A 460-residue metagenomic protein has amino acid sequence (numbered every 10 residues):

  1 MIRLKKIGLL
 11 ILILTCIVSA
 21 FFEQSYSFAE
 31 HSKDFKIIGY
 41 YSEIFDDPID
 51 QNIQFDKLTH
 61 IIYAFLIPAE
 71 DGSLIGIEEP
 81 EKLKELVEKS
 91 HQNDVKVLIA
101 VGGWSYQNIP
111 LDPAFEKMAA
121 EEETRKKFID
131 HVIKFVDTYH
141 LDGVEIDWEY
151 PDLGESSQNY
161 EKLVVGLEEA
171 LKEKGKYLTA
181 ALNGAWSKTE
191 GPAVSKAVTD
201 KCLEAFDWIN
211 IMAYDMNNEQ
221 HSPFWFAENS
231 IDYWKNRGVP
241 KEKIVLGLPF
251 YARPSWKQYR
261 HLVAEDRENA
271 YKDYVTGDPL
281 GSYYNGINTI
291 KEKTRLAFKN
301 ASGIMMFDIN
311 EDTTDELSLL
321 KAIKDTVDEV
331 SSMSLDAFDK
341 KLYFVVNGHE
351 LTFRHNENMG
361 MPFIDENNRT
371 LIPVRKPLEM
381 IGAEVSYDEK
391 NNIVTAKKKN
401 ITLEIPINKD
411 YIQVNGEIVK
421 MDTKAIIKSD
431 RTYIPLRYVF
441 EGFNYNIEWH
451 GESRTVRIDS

Functional and structural regions predicted by a protein language model:
I2-F28: Sec-dependent N-terminal signal peptides of Gram-positive bacterial secreted proteins and lipoproteins
Q24-F28, D328-S460: Primary recognition of N-terminal secretory signal peptides and signal-anchoring hydrophobic helices
E30-V132, V136, Q220-A227, D328: Glycan-recognition patch characteristic of GH18 chitinases/ENGases and related GlcNAc/peptidoglycan-binding proteins
I38, E70-E81, D130, Y150-P279: Substrate-binding surface in catalytic domains of secreted glycosidases
I49, Q54-L58, E79-L86, L111-F115 (+13 more regions): Stable alpha-helical elements in mature extracytoplasmic
I61, I99, I146, I209 (+3 more regions): Conserved, mostly hydrophobic/aromatic
D71-G76, A114-E122, E149-S157, N217-H221 (+3 more regions): Second-shell loop/turn segments in exported
G247-M333: Substrate-binding cleft of secreted/luminal carbohydrate-active enzymes
